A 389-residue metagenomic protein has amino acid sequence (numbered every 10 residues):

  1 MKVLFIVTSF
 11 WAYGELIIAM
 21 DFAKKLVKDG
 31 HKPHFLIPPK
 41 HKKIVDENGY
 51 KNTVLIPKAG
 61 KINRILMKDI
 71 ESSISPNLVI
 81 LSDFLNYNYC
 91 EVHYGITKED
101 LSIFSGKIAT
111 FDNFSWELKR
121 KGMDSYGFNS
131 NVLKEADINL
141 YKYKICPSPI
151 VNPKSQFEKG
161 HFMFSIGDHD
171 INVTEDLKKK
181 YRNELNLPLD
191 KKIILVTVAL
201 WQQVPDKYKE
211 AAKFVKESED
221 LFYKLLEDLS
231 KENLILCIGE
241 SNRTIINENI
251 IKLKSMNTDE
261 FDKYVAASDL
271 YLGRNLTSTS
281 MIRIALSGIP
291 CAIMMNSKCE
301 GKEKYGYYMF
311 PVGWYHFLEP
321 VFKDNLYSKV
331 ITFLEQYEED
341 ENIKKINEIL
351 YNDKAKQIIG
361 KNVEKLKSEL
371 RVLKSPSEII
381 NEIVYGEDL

Functional and structural regions predicted by a protein language model:
F5, K28-D29, P33-I74: Conserved nucleotide-sugar phosphate-binding/catalytic loop shared by glycosyltransferases and other
I6-M20, Y87-Y89, Q202-A211: A short, glycine/small-residue-rich beta-strand->loop->alpha-helix junction that serves as a flexible
F22, I166-R243: Conserved catalytic-core segment of nucleotide-activated headgroup transferases in glycan assembly
I37-T53, D112, S155, V196-Q202 (+1 more regions): Catalytic donor nucleotide-activated moiety binding site of glycosyltransferases and closely related
N63-L66, I238-S287, A292, S297: Donor nucleotide-activated moiety binding/catalytic core segment of transferases that use nucleotide-activated donors
F104-V173: Active-site-proximal region of nucleotide-activated glycan assembly enzymes, centered on histidine/acidic-rich loops
T279-K367: Catalytic binding pocket for nucleotide-activated donors in carbohydrate/polymer assembly enzymes
K345-E348, R371-L389: C-terminal alpha-helical cap of glycosyltransferases
